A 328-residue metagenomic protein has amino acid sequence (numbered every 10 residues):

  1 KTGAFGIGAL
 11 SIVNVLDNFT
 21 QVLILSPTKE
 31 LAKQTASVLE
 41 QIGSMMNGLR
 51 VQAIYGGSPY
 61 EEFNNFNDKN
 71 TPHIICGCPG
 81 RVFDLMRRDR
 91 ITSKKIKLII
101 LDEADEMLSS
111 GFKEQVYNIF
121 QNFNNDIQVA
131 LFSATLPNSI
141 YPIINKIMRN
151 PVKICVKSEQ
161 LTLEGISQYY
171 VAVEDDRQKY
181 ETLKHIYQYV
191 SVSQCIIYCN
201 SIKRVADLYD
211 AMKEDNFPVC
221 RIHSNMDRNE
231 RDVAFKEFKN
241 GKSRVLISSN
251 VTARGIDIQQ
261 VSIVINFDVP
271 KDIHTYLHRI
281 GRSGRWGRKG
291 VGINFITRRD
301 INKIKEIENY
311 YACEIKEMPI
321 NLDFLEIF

Functional and structural regions predicted by a protein language model:
K1-F328: Conserved helicase RecA-like core
